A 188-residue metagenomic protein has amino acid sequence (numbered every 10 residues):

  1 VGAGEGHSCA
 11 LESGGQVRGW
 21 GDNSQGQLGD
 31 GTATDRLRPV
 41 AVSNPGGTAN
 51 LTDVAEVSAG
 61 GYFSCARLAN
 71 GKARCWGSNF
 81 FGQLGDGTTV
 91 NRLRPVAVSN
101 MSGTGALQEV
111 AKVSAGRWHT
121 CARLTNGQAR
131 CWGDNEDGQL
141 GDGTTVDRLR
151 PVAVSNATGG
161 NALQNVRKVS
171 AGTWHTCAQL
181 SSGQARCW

Functional and structural regions predicted by a protein language model:
V1-A3, S182-W188: Low-complexity/repetitive intrinsically disordered segments
G4-E5, D35, D53, G60-G61 (+6 more regions): Beta-rich catalytic cores
H7-A10, G19, F63-A66, C75 (+4 more regions): Conserved core positions of repeat-based scaffolds
S13-Q16, A55-E56, A69-K72, A111-K112 (+3 more regions): Tandem repeat domain/solenoid detector
R18-R38, V42, R74-R94, R130-R150 (+2 more regions): Short glycine/serine- and acidic-residue-enriched loop/turn motifs that recur at repeat junctions
A41-G46, A97-S102, A153-T158: Short loop/turn motifs that cap or connect beta-strands within the blades of beta-propeller-type repeat domains
G47-T52, G103-Q108, G159-Q164: Short glycine-/Asp-/Thr-/Trp-enriched loop segments that recur within the blades of beta-propeller repeat domains
